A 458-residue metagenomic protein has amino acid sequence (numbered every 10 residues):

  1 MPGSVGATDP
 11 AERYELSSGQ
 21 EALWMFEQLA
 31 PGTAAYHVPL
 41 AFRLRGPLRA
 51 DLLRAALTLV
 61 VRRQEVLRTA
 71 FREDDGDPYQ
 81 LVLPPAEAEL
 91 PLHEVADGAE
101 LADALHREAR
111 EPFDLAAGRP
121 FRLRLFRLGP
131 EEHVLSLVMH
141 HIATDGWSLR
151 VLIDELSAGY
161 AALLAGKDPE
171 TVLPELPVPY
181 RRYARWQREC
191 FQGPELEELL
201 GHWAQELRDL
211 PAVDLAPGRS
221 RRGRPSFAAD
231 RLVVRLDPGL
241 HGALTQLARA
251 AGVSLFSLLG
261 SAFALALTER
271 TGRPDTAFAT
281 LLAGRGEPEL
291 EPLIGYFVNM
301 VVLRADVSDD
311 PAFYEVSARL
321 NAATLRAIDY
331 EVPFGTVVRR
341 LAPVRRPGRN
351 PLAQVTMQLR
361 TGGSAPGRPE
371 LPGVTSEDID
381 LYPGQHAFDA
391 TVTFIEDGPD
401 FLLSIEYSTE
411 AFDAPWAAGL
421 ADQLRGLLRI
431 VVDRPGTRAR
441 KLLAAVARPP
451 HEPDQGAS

Functional and structural regions predicted by a protein language model:
P2-P84, G98-E189, A212-A216, A318-V338: Acyl-group handoff/entry surfaces in thioester-processing enzymes
P10-E12, P31-H37, R54, E65-V66 (+7 more regions): His-Asp-centered acyl/peptidyl-transfer active-site segments
G19-R45, D74-A96, H106, A117-R122 (+9 more regions): Acyl/amide activation-and-transfer machinery of modular secondary-metabolite enzymes
F26-A35, L196-V253, A342-P343, L443-E452: Flexible, P/S/T/G-rich "lid" or insertion loops adjacent to the active sites of thioester-utilizing
V60-V61, L156-K167, F191, L207 (+7 more regions): A generic secondary-structure signal for well-formed alpha-helical elements
Q64, R68, I153-D154, P274-L281 (+3 more regions): Extended, hydrophobic beta-loop-alpha segments that form or line the acyl/peptidyl-thioester binding and transfer paths
A70-F71, L156, Y160-P179, E206-V213 (+2 more regions): A short N-terminal helical cap/helix-turn-helix that marks the beginning of AMP-binding/adenylate-forming
